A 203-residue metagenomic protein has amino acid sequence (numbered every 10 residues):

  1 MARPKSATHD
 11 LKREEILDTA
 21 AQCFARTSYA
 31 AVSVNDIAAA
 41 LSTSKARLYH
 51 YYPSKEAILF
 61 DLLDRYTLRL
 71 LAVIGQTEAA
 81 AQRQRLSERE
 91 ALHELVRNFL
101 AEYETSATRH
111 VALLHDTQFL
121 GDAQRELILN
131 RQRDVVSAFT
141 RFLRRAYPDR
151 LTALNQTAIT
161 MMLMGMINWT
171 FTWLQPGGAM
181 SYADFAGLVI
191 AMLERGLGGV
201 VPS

Functional and structural regions predicted by a protein language model:
M1, A101, T105, V136-R145 (+2 more regions): C-terminal peripheral helix-coil segments that are non-catalytic and often amphipathic
M1-L11, Q22, E78-A81, D149 (+2 more regions): N-terminal intrinsically disordered/low-complexity leader segments
L11, E15, T19, C23-A57 (+1 more regions): Helix-turn-helix
K12, K55, Y66, L70 (+7 more regions): Hydrophobic/aromatic residues within well-ordered alpha-helical segments
R26-A30, S106, D149: Short coil/turn segments at alpha/beta junctions that flank glycine-rich nucleotide-binding fingerprints
D61, G75-T105, I159-L163: Hydrophobic alpha-helical connector segments
L68-G75, D122-P148, T157-M161, D184-G187 (+1 more regions): Amphipathic alpha-helical packing segments from all-alpha helical-bundle domains
Y103-A123, T140, T172: Amphipathic alpha-helical segments used for helix-helix packing
